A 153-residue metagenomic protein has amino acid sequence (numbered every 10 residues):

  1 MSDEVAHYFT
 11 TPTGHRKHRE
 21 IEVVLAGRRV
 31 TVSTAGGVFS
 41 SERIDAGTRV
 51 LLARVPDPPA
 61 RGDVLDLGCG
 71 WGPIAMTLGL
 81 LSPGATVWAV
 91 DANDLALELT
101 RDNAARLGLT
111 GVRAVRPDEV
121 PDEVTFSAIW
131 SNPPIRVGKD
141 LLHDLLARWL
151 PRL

Functional and structural regions predicted by a protein language model:
M1-A26, G37, S41: N-terminal auxiliary segments of SAM/dcSAM-dependent transferases
L25, A35, D45, D66-G70: Short glycine/serine/threonine-biased micro-segments
V30-T34: Short, aliphatic-rich beta-strand segments
A35-A53: Conserved SAM-binding loop and adjacent beta-strand
G37, I135-R136: Short strand->helix junction
T48-S131, V137: Conserved SAM/SAH cofactor-binding pocket of Class I
K139-L142: Glycine/threonine-rich flexible loop motifs
D144-L153: A short glycine-rich, Lys/Arg-flanked "PGG" loop and its adjoining helix->strand segment in the class I
